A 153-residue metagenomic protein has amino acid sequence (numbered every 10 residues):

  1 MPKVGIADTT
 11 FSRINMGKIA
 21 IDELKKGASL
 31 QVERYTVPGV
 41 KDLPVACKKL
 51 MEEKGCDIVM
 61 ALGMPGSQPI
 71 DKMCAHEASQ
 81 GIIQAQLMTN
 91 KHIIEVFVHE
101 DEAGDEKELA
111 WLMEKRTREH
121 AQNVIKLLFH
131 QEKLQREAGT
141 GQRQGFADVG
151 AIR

Functional and structural regions predicted by a protein language model:
P2-R34: Glycine-rich phosphate/diphosphate-binding loop of Rossmann-like nucleotide-binding domains
T9-F11, V37, M64-P65, F97-E102: Short, ordered loop/turn segments at secondary-structure junctions
I21-E53: Active-site rim loops that border cofactor/substrate pockets in soluble metabolic enzymes
E23, G27, L50-E53, A85-T89 (+1 more regions): Change "in soluble alpha/beta enzymes" to "in soluble alpha/beta proteins
D42-I82: Glycine-rich phosphate-binding loop
C74-D101, E106, E119: Short, acidic/small-residue loops that bind anionic groups at enzyme active sites
D101-E114, Q131-E132: Phosphate-binding/catalytic loops
E114-V149, R153: A charged, well-structured terminal subsegment
